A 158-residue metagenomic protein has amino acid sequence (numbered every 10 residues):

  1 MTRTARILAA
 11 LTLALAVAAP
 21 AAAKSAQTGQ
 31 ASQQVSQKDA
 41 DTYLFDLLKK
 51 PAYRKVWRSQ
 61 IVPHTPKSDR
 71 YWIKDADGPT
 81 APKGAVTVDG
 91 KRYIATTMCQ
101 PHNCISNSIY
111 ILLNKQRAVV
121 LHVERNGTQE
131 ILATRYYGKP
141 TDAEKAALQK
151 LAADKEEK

Functional and structural regions predicted by a protein language model:
M1-A9: Bacterial N-terminal signal peptides that target proteins for export
A9-A16: Bacterial N-terminal signal peptides
A16, L47, S59-V62: Generic N-terminal simple sequence motifs
V17-A21: N-terminal signal peptide c-region/cleavage motif recognized by signal peptidases
K24-A26: Beta/coil-rich, acidic/histidine-enriched accessory regions frequently appended to metallopeptidases
T28-Q30, Q34-W57, N126-K158: C-terminal partner/receptor-binding element of secreted or periplasmic proteins
S59-L121: Mature extracytoplasmic domains of secretory-pathway proteins
